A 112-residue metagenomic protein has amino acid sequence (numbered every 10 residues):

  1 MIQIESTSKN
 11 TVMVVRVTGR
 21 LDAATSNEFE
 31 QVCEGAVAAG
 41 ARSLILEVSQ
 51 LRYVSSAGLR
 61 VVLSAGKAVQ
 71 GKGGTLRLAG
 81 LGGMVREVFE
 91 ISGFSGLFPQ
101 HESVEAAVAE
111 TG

Functional and structural regions predicted by a protein language model:
M1-R16: Short beta-strand/loop segment at the start of cytosolic alpha/beta domains
L21-F98: Amphipathic alpha-helical interaction surfaces in cytosolic regulatory modules
P99-S103: Short acidic-hydrophobic, aromatic-tinged amphipathic segments that line or gate anion-handling sites
A106-A107: Short alpha-helical segment
